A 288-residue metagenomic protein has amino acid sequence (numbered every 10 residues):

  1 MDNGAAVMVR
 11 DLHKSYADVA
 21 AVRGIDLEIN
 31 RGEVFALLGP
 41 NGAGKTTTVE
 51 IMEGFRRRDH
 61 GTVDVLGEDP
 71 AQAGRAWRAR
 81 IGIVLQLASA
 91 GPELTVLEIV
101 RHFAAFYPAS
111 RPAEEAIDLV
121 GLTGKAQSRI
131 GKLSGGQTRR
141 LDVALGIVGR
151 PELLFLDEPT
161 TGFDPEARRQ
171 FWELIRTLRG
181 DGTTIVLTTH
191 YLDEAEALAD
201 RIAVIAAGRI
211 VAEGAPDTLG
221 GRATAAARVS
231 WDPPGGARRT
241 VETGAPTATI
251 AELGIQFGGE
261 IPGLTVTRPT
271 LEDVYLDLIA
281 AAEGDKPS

Functional and structural regions predicted by a protein language model:
G4-V9, K14-L187, L192-D193, A197-A206 (+1 more regions): ABC transporter nucleotide-binding domains
R31, V96, P216, R268-L271: Structural motif detector for alpha-helix initiation sites
V211-L219: Charged, amphipathic alpha-helical segments
T218-S288: Short, charged/small-residue-rich alpha-helical element at the C-terminal edge of ABC transporter nucleotide-binding
